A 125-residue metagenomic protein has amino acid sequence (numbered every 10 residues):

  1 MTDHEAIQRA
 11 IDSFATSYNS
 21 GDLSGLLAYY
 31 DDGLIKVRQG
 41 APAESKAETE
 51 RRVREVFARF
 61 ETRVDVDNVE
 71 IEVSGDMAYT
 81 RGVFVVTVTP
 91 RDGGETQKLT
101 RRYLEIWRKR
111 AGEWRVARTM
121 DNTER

Functional and structural regions predicted by a protein language model:
H4-A10, S20-S74, V83, E95-L99: A solvent-exposed, acidic/Ser-Thr-rich amphipathic alpha-helical stretch
D12-A15: Amphipathic alpha-helical repeat scaffolds
I71-A78, W107-E113: A short, structured loop/turn motif at beta-sheet edges
V83-T89: Generic short beta-strand segments
R91-G93: Flexible, membrane-facing loop/turn or short amphipathic-helix motifs that contact lipid bilayers or gate lipid-binding
T100-R125: Short beta-strand edge/turn micro-motifs at domain boundaries
